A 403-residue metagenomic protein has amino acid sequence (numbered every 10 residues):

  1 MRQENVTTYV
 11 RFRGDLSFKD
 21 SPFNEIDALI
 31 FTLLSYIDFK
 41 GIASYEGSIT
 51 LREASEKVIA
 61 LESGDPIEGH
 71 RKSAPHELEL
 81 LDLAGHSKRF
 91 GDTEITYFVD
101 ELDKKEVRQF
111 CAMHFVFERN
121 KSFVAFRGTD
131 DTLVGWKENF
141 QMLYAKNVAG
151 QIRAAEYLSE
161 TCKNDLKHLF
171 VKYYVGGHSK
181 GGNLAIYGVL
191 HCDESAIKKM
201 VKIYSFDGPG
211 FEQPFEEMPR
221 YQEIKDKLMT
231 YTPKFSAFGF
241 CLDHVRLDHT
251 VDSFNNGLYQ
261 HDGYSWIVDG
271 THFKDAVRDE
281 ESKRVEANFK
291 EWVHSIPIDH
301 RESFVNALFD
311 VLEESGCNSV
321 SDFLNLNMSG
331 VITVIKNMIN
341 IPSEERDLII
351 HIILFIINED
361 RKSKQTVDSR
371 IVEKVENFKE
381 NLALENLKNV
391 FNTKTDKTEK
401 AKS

Functional and structural regions predicted by a protein language model:
M1-I26, F31, S35-A43, I49-S122 (+4 more regions): Alpha/beta hydrolase fold serine-hydrolase catalytic domain that processes acyl esters and thioesters
G176-G181, A185: Gly/Ala-rich beta-loop-alpha elbow adjacent to hydrolase catalytic centers
A185-E194: Short glycine-enriched nucleophile-adjacent loop and the immediately C-terminal alpha-helix near the catalytic center
